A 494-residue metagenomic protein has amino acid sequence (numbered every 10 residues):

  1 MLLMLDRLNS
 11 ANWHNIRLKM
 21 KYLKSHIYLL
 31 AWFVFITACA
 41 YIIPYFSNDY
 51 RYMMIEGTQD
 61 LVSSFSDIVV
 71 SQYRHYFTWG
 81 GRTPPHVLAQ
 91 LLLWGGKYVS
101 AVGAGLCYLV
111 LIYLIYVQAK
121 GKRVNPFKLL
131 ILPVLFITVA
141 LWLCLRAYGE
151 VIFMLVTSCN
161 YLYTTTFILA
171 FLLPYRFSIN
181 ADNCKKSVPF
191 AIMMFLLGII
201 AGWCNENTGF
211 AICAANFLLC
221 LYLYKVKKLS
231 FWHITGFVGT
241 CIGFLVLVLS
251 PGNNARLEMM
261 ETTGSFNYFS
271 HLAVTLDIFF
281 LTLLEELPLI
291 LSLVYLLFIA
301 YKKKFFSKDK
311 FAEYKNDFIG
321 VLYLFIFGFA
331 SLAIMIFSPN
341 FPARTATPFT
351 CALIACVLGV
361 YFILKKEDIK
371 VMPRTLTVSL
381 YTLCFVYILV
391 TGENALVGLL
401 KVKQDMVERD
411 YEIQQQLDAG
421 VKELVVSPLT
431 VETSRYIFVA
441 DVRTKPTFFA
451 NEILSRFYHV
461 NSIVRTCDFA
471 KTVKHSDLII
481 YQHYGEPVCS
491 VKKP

Functional and structural regions predicted by a protein language model:
M4-K19, A181-K186, K303-N316: Membrane-interfacial, low-structure loops and terminal tails that flank and connect transmembrane helices in multi-pass
Y22-F77, L93-Y113, K120-L129, L380-P494: Intrinsically disordered, polar/acidic, low-complexity terminal segments
K24-A38, L132-V139, M193, G236-C241 (+1 more regions): Alpha-helical transmembrane segments
A40-V102, L114, L155, I199-L332 (+1 more regions): Transmembrane catalytic cores of multi-pass membrane glycosyltransferases and polysaccharide-assembly enzymes
Y108-A119, F167-I179, C213-L221, S292-L297 (+2 more regions): Transmembrane alpha-helical segments
L129-R176, N205, F329-V360: Membrane-interface micro-motifs in multi-pass membrane enzymes
F177-I199, I234: Short hydrophobic alpha-helices at membrane interfaces in multi-pass membrane enzymes
F190-A191, K308, A312-G320, L364-T391: Signature aromatic-anchored transmembrane alpha helix within multi-pass, membrane-resident enzymes that catalyze glycan
